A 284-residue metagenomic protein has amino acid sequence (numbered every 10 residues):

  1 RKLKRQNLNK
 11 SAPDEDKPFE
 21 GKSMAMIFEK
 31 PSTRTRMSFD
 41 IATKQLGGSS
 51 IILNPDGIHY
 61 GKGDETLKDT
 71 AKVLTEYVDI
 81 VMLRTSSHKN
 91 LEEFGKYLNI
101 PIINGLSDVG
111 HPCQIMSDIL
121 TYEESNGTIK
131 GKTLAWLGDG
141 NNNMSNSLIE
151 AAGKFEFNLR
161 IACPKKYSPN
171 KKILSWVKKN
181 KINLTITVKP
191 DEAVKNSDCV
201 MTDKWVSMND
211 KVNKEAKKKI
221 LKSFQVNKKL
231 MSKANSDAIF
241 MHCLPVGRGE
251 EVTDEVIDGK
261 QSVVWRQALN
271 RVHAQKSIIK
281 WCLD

Functional and structural regions predicted by a protein language model:
R1-M37, I41, G110: Positively charged, low-complexity intrinsically disordered leader regions
S23-Y77: Active-site cofactor/substrate anionic-group-binding motifs, chiefly glycine- and Lys/Arg-rich phosphate-binding loops
E29-A42, E124-T202: Glycine-rich phosphate/diphosphate-binding loop of Rossmann-like nucleotide-binding domains
L46, Y77, Y97-L98, F155 (+3 more regions): Short, structured coil segments at secondary-structure junctions
I51-L74, Y97, L148-E150, S168-I182: Active-site-proximal loop->helix
D79-A151, H242: Anion-binding alpha/beta catalytic cores of soluble intermediary-metabolism enzymes, centered on
K178-E255: Rossmann-like adenosine-cofactor binding region
D237-A238, C243-D284: Adenosine-phosphate binding glycine-rich loop
